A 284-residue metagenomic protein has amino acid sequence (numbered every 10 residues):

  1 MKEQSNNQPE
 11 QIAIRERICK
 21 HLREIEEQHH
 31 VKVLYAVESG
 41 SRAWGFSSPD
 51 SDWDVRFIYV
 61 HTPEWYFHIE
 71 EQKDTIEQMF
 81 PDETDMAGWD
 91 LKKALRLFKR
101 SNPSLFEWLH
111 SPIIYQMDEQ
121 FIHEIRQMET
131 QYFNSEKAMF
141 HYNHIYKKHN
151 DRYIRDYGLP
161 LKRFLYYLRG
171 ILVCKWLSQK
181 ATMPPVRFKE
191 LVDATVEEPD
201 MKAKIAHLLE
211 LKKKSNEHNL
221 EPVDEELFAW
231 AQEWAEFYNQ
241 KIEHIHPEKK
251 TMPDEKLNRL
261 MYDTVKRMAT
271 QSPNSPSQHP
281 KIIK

Functional and structural regions predicted by a protein language model:
M1-V37: Helical scaffold of the NTase/Pol beta-like nucleotidyltransferase catalytic core
A13-I18, M86, D90, Y166: Soluble or luminal CAZymes and related metallo-dependent hydrolases
E38-P81: Catalytic metal-binding acidic patch
H68-I145: A basic- and aromatic-enriched beta-loop-alpha substructure that forms the phosphate/nucleotide- and DNA/RNA-contacting
H123-P253, T270: Conserved nucleotidyltransferase catalytic core and NTase-mimicking acidic/glycine-rich helix/loop elements in nucleic
D254-N274: A cross-kingdom marker for long, charged
H279-P280: Compositionally biased, intrinsically disordered low-complexity segments enriched in Pro/Arg/Gln/His
